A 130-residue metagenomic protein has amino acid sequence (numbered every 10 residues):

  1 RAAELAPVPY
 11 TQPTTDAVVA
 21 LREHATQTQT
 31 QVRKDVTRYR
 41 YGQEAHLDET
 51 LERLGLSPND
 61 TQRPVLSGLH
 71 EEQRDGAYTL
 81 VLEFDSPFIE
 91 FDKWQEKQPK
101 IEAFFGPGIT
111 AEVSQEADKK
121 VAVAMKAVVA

Functional and structural regions predicted by a protein language model:
R1-H70: N-terminal topogenic membrane-targeting module
S67-A130: Cytosol-/stroma-facing membrane-proximal "stalk/adaptor" domains immediately downstream of transmembrane anchors
